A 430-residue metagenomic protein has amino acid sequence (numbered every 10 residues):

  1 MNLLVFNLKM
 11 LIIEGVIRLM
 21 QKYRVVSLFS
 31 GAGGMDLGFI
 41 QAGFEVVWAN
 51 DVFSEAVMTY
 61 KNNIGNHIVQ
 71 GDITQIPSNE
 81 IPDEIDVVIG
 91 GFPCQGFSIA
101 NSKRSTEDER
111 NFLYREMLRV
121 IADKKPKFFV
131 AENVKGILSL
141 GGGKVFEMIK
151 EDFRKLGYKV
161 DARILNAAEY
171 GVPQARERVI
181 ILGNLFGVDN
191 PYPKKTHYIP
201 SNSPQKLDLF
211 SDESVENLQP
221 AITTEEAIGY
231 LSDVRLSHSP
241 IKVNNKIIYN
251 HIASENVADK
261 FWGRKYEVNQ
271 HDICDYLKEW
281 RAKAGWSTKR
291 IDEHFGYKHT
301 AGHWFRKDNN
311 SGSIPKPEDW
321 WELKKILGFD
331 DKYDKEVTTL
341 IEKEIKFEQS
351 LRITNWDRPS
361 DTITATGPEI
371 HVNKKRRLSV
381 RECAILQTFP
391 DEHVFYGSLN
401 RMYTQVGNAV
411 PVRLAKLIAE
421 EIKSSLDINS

Functional and structural regions predicted by a protein language model:
Q21-K125, K135-E147: Core alpha/beta nucleotide-donor-binding catalytic domains of modification enzymes
I73, I164-A168, K346-E348: Short alpha-helical segments and helix-capping/turn motifs at coil-helix boundaries
P93-Q95, K135-G136, Y170, F186-V188 (+1 more regions): Short, solvent-exposed loop/turn segments at secondary-structure junctions
F112-N184: Conserved Class I SAM-dependent methyltransferase catalytic core
V172-V243: Flexible, glycine-/basic-rich loop-and-beta segments that form/coincide with the SAM-dependent methyltransferase
I247-S430: C-terminal target-recognition/interaction regions appended to catalytic cores
